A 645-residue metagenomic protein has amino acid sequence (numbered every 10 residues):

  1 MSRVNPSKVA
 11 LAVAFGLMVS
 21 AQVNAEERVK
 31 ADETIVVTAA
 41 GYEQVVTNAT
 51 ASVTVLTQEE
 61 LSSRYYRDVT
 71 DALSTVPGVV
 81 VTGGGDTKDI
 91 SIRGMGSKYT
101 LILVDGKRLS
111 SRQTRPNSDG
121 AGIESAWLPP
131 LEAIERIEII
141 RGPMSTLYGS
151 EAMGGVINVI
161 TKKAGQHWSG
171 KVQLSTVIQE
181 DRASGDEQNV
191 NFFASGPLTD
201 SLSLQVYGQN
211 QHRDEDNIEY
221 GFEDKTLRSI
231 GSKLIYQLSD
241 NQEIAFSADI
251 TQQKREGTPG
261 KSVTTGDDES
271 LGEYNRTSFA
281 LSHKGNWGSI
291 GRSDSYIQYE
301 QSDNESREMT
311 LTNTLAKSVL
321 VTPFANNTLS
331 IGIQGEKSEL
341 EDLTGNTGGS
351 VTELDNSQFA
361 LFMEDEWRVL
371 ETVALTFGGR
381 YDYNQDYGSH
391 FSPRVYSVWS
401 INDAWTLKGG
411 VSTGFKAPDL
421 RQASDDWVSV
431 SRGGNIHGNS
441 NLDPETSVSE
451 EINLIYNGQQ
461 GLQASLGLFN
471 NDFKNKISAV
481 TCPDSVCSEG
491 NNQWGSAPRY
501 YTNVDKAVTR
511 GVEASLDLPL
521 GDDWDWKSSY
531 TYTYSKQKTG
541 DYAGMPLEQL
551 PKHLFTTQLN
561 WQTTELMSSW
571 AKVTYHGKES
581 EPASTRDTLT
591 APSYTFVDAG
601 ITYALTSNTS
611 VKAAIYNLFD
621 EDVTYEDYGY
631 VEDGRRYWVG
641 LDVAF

Functional and structural regions predicted by a protein language model:
S2-A14, N24, S195-P197, Y207 (+3 more regions): Conserved C-terminal beta-signal and adjacent last beta-strands/turns of outer-membrane beta-barrel proteins
R28-H167, I452, E626-D627, V631: Acidic, small-polar-rich N-terminal luminal/periplasmic segments of exported/outer-membrane proteins
R108, Q113, K254, Q385-H390 (+6 more regions): Surface-exposed extracellular loop regions of Gram-negative outer-membrane beta-barrel proteins, predominantly
G165-H167, K171-G272, N475: Periplasmic-side early beta-strands and strand-to-turn transitions of outer-membrane beta-barrels
W168, S201-L204, N241-F246, W287-S293 (+8 more regions): Repeated loop/turn-to-beta-strand initiation elements of outer-membrane beta-barrel proteins
Q173, R368-L375, N470-D472, Q493-S584 (+2 more regions): Gram-negative outer-membrane beta-barrel transporters
T199-I218, L227-G231, K284, I290-Q298 (+5 more regions): Surface-exposed extracellular loop regions of Gram-negative outer-membrane beta-barrel proteins
L315-V319, G332, L354, A360-F362 (+5 more regions): Outer membrane beta-barrel strand-and-loop segments of large Gram-negative receptors, especially TonB-dependent
